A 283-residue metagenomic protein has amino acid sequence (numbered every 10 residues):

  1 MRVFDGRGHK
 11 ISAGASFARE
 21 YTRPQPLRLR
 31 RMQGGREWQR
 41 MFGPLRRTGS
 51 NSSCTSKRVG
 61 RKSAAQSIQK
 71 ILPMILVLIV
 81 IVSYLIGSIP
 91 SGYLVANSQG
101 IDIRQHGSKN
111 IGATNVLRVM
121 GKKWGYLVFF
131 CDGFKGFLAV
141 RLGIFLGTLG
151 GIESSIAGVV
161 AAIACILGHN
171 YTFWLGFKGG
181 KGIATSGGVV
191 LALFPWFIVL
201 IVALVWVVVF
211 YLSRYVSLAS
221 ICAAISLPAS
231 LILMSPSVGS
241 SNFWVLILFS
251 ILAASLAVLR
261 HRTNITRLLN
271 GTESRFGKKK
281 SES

Functional and structural regions predicted by a protein language model:
I71-L78, L138-V160, A192-I198, L233-L248: Helix-coil boundary and interhelical linker segments in multi-pass alpha-helical membrane proteins
I79, S83, S88, G92 (+13 more regions): Alpha-helical transmembrane segments in multi-pass membrane proteins
Y93-G125, K178, T266-S283: Cytosolic, membrane-interface loops and tails of multi-pass inner-membrane proteins
I103-A113, F173-G187, Y215-A223: Short, non-helical or kinked segments that cap or interrupt transmembrane helices
L117-K122, G143-G147, A164, I183-S213 (+1 more regions): Interfacial segments of multi-pass membrane proteins
R118-I144, L175: Multi-pass membrane catalytic core of lipid/isoprenoid biosynthesis enzymes
